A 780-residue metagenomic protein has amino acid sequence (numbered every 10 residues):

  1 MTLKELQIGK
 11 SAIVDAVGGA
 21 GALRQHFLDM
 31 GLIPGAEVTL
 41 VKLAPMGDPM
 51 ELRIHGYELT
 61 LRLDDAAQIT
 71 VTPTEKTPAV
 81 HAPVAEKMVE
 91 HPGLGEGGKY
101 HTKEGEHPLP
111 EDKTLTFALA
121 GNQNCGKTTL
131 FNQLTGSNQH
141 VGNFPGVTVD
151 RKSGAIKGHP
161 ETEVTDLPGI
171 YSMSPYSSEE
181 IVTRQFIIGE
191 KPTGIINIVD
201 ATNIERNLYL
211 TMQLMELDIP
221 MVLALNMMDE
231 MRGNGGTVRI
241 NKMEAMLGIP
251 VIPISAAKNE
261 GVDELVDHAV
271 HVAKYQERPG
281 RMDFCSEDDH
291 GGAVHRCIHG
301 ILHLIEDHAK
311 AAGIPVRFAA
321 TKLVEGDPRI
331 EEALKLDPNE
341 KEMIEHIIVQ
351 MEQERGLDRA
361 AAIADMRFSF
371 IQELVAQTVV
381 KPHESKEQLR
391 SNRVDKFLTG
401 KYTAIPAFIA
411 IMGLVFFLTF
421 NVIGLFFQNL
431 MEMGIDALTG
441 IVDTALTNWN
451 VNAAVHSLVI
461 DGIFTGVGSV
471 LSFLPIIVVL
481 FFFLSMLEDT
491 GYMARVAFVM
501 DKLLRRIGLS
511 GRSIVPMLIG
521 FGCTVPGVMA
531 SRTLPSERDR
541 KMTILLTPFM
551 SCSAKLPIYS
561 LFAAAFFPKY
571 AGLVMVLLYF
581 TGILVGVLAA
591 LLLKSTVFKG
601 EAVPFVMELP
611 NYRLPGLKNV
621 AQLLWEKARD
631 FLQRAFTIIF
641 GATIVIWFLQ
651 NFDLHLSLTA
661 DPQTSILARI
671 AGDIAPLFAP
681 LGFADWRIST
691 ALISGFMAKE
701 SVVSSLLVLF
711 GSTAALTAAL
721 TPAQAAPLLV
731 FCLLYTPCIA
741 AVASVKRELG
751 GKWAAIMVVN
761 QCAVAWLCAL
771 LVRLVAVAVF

Functional and structural regions predicted by a protein language model:
E90-S172, E190: Conserved G1/Walker A P-loop phosphate-binding module
H159, R184-V251, I558: Conserved C-terminal guanine-recognition region of P-loop GTPase G domains, centered on the G4
V222, R232-H383: Alpha-helical transmembrane helix bundles of large polytopic membrane transport and channel proteins
E354, A361-D365, K381, L425-I463 (+4 more regions): Extended, low-charge hydrophobic alpha-helical regions
L398-F498: Core alpha-helical transmembrane segments of integral membrane proteins
A407-L418, L480-S485, A563-A565, L578-L592 (+3 more regions): Hydrophobic core segments of alpha-helical transmembrane domains in multi-pass membrane transport and ion-translocation
M433, A437-I441, A494-T524, K599-L623 (+1 more regions): Juxtamembrane inter-helical linkers in multi-pass membrane proteins
F549, S553-V576, A740-G750, A769-F780: Transmembrane helix-loop junctions at the membrane interface of multipass transporters and ion channels
